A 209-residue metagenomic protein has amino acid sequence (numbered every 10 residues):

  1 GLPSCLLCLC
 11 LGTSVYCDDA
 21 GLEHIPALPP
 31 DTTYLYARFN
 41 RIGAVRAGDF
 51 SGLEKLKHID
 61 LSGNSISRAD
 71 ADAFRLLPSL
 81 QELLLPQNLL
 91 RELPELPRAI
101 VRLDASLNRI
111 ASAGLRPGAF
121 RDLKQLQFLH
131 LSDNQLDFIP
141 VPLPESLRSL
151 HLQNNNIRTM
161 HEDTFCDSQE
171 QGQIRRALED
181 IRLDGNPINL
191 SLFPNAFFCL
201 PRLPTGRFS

Functional and structural regions predicted by a protein language model:
G1-S14, D167, G172-S209: Membrane-proximal C-terminal cap and juxtamembrane stalk of leucine-rich repeat ectodomains
L9-D49, L53-H58, S62: LRR N-terminal entry segment and analogous cap-like coil->beta motifs
S14, Y34, A44, K55-H58 (+9 more regions): Conserved LRR concave beta-strand detector
D18, E23, G43, S67 (+6 more regions): Leucine-rich repeat
A20, N40, L61-N64, L85-N88 (+4 more regions): Consensus "Asn ladder" position of solenoid repeat domains
P26-P29, G48-L53, A71-L77, L93-I100 (+4 more regions): A structural signal for leucine-rich repeat
I110-A111, L115, L123, F128 (+1 more regions): N-terminal interaction/assembly modules
Q127-L152: Glycine/serine-rich loop-strand microenvironments at binding/catalytic pocket rims
